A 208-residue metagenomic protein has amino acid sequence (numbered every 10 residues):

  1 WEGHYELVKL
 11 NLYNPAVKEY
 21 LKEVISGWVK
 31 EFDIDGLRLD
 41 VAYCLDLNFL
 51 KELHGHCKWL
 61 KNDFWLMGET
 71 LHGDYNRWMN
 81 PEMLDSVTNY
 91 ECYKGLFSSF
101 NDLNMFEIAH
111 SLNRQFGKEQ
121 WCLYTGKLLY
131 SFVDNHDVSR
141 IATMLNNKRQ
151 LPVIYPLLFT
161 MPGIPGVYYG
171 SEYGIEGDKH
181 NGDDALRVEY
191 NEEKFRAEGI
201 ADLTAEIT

Functional and structural regions predicted by a protein language model:
W1-L12: Aromatic- and acidic-residue-enriched carbohydrate-binding clefts of CAZyme catalytic domains
E6, E19-L47, S131-N135: Active-site groove signature of glycoside hydrolases
Y13-E31, K148-Y155: Short, acidic/polar
S26, K30, D40-Y124, K148 (+2 more regions): Active-site-proximal helices and loops of the catalytic beta/alpha 8
I34-G36, K61-F64, G163-G166: Loop/turn elements at helix/coil->beta-strand transitions in domains of secreted/extracellular proteins
R38, M67, F132, G166-Y169: A structural signal for short, well-ordered beta-strand segments and their strand-loop junctions that often border
L123-N146: Active-site clefts of carbohydrate-active enzymes
Y155-L158, P162-E176: Substrate-binding cleft of secreted/luminal carbohydrate-active enzymes
